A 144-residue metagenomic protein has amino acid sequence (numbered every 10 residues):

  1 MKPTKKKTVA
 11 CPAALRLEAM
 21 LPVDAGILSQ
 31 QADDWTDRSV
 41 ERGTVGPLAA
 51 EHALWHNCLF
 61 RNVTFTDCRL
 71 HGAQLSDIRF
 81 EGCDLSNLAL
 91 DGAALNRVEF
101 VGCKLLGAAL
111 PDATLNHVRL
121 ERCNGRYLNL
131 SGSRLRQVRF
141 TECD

Functional and structural regions predicted by a protein language model:
K2-D144: Tandem repeat scaffolds
